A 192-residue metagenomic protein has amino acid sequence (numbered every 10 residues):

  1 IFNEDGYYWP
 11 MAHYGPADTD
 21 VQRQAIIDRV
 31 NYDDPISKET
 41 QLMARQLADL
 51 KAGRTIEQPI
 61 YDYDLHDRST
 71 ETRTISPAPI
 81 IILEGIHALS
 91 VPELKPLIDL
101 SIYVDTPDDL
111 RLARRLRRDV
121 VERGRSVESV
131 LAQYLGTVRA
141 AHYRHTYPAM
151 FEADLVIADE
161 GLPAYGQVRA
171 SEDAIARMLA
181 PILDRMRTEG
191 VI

Functional and structural regions predicted by a protein language model:
I1, S101-Y103, D154-V156: Conserved beta-strand scaffold positions in the cores of enzyme catalytic domains, especially in NTP/NDP-utilizing
F2, Y8-L65: Conserved nucleotide-sensing/catalytic segment adjacent to the nucleotide-binding pocket in NTP-handling enzymes
M43, A88-L89, P163-A164: Glycine-rich nucleotide phosphate-binding loop and flanking beta-alpha elements of Rossmann-like dinucleotide-binding
A52, S76, R117-V120, R139-I192: NTP-dependent small-molecule kinase module
I60-R68, I81-I86, G136-A140: Short gly/ser/thr-rich secondary-structure transition/capping motifs
Y61-T72, S76, S90-V91, A174 (+1 more regions): Conformational switch/transducer regions in large eukaryotic molecular machines and scaffolds
S69-E122: ATP-dependent NMP and nucleoside kinases share a basic, alpha-helical "lid"
D109, R125-E128, A132-R139: Anionic, Ser/Thr-rich low-complexity intrinsically disordered regions
